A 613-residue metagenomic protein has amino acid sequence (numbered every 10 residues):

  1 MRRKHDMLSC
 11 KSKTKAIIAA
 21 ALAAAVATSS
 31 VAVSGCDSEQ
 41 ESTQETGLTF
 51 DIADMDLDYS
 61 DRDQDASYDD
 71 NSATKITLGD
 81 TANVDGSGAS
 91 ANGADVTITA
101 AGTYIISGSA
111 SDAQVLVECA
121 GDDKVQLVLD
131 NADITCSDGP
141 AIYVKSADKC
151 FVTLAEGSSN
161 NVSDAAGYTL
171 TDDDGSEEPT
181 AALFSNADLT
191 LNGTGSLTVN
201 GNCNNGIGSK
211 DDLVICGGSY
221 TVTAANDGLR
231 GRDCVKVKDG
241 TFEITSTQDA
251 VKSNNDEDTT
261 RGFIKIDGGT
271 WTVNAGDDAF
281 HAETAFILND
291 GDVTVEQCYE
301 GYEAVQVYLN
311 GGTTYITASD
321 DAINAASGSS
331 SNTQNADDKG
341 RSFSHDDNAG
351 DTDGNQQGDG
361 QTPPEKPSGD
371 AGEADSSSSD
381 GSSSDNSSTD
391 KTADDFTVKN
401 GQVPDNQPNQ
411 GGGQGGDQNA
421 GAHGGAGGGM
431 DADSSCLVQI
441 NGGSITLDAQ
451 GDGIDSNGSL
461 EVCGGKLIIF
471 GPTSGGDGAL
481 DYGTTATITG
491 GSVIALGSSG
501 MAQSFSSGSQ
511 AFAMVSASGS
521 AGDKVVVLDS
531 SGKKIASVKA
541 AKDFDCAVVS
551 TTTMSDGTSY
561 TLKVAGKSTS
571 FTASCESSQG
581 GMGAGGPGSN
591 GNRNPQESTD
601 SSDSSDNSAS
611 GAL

Functional and structural regions predicted by a protein language model:
R2-L613: A composition-driven surface/loop motif
